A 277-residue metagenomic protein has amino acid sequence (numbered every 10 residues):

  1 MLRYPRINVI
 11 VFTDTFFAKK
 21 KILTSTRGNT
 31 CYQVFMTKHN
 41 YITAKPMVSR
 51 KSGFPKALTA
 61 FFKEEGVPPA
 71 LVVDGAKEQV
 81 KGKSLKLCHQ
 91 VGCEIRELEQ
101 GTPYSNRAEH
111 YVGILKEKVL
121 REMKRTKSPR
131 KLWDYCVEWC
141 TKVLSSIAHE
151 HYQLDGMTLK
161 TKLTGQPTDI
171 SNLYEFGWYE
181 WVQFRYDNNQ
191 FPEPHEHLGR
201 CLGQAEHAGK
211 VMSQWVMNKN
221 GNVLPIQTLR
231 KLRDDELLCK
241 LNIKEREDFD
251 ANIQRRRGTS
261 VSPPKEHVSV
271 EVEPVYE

Functional and structural regions predicted by a protein language model:
M1-L115, T161-E277: Retroviral integrase
C93, E97-Q153: Surface-exposed, charged/polar loop-rich segments that form substrate/cofactor-binding or regulatory interfaces
G156-M157: Terminal low-complexity regulatory extensions
